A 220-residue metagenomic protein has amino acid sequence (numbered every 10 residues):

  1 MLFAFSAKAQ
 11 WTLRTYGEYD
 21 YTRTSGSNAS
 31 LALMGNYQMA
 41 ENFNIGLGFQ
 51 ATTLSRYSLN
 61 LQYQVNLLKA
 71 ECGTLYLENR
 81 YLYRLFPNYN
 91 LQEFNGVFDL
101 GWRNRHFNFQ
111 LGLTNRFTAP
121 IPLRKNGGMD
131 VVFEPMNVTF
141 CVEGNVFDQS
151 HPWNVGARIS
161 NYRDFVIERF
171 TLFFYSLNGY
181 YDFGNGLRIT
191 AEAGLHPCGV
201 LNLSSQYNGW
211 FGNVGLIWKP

Functional and structural regions predicted by a protein language model:
A4-S6: N-terminal signal peptide c-region/cleavage motif recognized by signal peptidases
A9-L54, K219: Short glycine/proline- and aromatic-enriched beta-strand/turn motifs that initiate or cap beta-hairpins
W11-L13, M39-L47, L68-L77, R105-L111 (+2 more regions): Repeated loop/turn-to-beta-strand initiation elements of outer-membrane beta-barrel proteins
G17-R23, F49-T53, V65, Y81-P87 (+6 more regions): Transmembrane beta-strands of outer-membrane beta-barrel pores
S27-L31, T53-L61, N90-G96, V132-F140 (+3 more regions): Residues that define the transmembrane beta-barrel architecture of outer-membrane proteins
L33-Y37, L61-V65, G96-N104, L113-N115 (+4 more regions): Residues on the lipid-exposed face of transmembrane beta-strands in outer-membrane beta-barrel proteins
N79-L91, A119-F133, F165-E168, L201-S205: Flexible, solvent-exposed loop segments that connect beta-strands
N161, V166-P220: Predominantly the C-terminal beta-signal and adjacent terminal strand-loop region of outer-membrane beta-barrel
